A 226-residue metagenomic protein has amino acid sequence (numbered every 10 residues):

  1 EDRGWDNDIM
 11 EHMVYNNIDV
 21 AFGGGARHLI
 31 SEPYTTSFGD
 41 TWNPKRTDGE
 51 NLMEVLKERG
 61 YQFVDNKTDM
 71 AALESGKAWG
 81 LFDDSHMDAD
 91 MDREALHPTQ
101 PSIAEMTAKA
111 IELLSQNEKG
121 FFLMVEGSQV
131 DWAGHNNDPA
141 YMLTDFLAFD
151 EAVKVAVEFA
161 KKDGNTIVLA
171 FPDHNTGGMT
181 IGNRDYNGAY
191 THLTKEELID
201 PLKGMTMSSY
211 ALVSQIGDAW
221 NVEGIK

Functional and structural regions predicted by a protein language model:
D2-K226: A post-motif C-terminal structural segment
